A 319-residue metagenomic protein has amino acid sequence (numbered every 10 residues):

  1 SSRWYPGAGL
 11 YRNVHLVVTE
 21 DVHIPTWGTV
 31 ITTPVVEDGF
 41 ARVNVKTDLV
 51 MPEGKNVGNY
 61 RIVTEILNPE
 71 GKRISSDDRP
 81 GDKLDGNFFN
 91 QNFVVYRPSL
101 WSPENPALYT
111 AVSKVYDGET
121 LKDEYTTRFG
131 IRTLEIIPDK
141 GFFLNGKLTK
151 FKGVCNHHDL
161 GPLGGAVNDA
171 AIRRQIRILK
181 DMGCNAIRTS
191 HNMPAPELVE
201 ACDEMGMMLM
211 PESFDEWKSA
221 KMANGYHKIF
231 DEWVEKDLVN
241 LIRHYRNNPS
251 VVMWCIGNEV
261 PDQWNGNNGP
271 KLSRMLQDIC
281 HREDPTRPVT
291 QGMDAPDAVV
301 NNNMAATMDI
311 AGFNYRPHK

Functional and structural regions predicted by a protein language model:
S1-A201, M205-L209, D237-R243, N247 (+2 more regions): Secreted/periplasmic carbohydrate-active enzymes, especially glycoside hydrolases
G164, A170-K319: Substrate-binding/catalytic cleft of secreted carbohydrate-active enzymes, primarily glycoside hydrolases
